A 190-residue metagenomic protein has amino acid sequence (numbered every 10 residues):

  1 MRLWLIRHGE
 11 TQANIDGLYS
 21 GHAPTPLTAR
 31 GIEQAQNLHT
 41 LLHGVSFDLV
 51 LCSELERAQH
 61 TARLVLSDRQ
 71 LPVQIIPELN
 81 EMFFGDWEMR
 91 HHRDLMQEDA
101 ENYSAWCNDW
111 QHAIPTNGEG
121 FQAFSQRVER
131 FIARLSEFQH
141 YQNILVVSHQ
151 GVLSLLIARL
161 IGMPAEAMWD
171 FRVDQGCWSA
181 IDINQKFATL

Functional and structural regions predicted by a protein language model:
M1-W4: Extreme N-terminal starter segment of soluble prokaryotic enzymes
E10-L64, P115-E129: Loop-to-helix element that buttresses phosphate recognition and phosphoryl-transfer chemistry
L18-G21, L64-S67, E88-H91, R159-M163: Short, glycine/charged-enriched secondary-structure capping and boundary segments
A35, D99, W110, V128-I132: Short amphipathic alpha-helical/adjacent loop interface patches that line ligand and macromolecule-binding sites
L38-E101: Phosphate-coordination/substrate-recognition cap region in phosphate-metabolizing enzymes
Q59, R130-T189: Active-site-adjacent alpha-helix immediately C-terminal to a catalytic or transition-state-stabilizing loop
E101-A123: Short glycine/proline- and acidic residue-enriched helix-loop micro-motifs that form flexible lids or anion-recognition
